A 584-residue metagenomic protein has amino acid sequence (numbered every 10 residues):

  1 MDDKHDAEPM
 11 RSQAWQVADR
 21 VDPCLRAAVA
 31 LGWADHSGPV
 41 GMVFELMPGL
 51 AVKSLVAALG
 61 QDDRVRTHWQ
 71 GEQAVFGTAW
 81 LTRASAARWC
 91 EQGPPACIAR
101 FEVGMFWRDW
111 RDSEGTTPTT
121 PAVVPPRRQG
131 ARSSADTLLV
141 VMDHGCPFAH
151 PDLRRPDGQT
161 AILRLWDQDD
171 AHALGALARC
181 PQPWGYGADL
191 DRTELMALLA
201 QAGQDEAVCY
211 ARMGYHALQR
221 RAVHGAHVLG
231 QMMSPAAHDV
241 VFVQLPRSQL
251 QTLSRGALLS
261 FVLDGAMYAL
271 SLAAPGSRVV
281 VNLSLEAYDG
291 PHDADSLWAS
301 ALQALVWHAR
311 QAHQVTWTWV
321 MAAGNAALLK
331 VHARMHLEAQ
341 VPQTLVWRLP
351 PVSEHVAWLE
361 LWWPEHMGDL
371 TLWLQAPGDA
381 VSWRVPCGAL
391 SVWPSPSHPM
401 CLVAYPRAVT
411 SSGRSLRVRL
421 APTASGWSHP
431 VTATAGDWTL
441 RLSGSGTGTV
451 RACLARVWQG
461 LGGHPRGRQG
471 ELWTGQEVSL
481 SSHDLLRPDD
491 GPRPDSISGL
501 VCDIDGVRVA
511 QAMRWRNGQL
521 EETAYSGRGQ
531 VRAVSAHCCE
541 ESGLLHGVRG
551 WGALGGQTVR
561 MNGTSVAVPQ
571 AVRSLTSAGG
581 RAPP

Functional and structural regions predicted by a protein language model:
D2-G41, M47-K53, L59-W69, P95-I98 (+10 more regions): Extended charged low-complexity segments that act as oligomerization/scaffolding linkers
D2-L138, G145-A161, G436, D495-L500 (+2 more regions): Autoinhibitory propeptides
L46-M47, W69, M142-G145, V243-S248 (+7 more regions): Active-site-proximal beta-strand/loop segments in catalytic clefts of secreted hydrolases
E72-A74, L81-T160, L272-V279, Y288-M321 (+1 more regions): Conserved, well-structured beta-alpha core segment at the onset of a catalytic domain
P126-S260, G276, G290-A294, M367-G368 (+3 more regions): Subtilisin-like serine protease catalytic core
C146-A226, V385-W438, S443-G475: Active-site core segment of subtilase-fold serine proteases
D167-A171, D189-Q201, K330-S415, T423-S428 (+1 more regions): Extracellular S/T/G-rich loop segment that most often corresponds to the catalytic His/Ser-adjacent loop
Q249-M335, H355-M367, H398-C502, L554-P569: Substrate-binding/access-modulating region of protease and related hydrolase catalytic domains
